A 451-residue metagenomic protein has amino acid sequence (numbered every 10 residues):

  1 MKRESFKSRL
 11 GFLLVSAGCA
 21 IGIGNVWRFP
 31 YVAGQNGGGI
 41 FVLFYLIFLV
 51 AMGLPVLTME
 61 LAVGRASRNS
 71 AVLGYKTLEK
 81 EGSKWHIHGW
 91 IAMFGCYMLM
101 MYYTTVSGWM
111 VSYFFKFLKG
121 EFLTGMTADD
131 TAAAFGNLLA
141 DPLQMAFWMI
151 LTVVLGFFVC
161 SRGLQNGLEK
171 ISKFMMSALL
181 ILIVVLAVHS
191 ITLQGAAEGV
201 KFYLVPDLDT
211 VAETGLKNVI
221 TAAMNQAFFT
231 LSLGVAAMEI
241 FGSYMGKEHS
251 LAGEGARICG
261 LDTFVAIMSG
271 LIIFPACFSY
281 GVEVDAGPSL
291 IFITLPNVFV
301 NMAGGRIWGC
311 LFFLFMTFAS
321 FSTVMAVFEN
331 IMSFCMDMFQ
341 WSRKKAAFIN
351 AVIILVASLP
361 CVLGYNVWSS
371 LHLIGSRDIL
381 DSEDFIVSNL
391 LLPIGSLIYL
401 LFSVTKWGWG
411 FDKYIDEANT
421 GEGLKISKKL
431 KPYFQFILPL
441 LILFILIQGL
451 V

Functional and structural regions predicted by a protein language model:
M1-W27, V56-L61, R65-I87, G246-S250 (+1 more regions): Membrane-interface "cap" regions at the ends of multi-pass membrane proteins
K2-F6, E169, K173-F321, M325 (+1 more regions): Membrane-embedded translocation segments of transport machinery
R3, S107-A140, Y244-E248, G253 (+6 more regions): Helix-loop-helix connectors at the membrane interface of multi-pass transporters/channels
R3-E4, V32-N36, A66-I91, T104-Q165 (+5 more regions): Inter-helical loop and helix-membrane interface segments of multi-pass membrane transporters/permeases
S5, G11-L13, C19, P142 (+6 more regions): Loop-to-transmembrane helix boundary motifs in multi-pass membrane proteins
S5-S16, F41-F44, S83-Y97, A146-T152 (+5 more regions): Select transmembrane alpha-helical segments in multipass membrane proteins
G11-F48, A236-A237, G242, G253-A256 (+2 more regions): Transmembrane helix-boundary motif of multi-pass solute transporters/channels
H88-M93, F339-A351, S382-I442: C-terminal membrane-solvent junction of multi-pass transporters and transport-like membrane proteins
